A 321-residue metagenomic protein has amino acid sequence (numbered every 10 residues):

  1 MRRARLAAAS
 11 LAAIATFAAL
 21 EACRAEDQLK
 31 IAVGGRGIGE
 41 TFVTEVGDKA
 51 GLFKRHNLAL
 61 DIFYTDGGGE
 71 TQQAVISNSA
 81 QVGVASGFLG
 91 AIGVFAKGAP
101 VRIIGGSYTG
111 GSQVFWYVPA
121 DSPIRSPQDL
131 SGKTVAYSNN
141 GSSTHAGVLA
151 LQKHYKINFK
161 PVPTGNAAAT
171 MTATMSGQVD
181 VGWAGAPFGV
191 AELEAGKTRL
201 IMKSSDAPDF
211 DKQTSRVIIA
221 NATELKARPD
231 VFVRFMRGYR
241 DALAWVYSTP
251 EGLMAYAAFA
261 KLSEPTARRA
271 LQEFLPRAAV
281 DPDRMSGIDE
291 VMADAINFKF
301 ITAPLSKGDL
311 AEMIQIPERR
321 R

Functional and structural regions predicted by a protein language model:
M1-Q28, R319-R321: Short, low-complexity disordered leader/linker segments with a strong preference for bacterial N-terminal type II
R3, S126-P127, A222, K307: Structural motif detector for alpha-helix initiation sites
L20, E45, I92, L149 (+2 more regions): Predominant activation on well-ordered alpha-helical scaffold segments within soluble catalytic domains
A25-I157, P161-T164, A168, A173-S176 (+3 more regions): Short, glycine-/small- and polar/acidic-enriched structural segments that line small-molecule recognition paths
L89, A168-A258: Pocket-lining segment of extracytoplasmic ligand-binding domains
K226-T302: Secondary-structure end/capping motifs
A295-R321: Conserved C-terminal helix/tail region of periplasmic/extracytoplasmic solute-binding proteins
